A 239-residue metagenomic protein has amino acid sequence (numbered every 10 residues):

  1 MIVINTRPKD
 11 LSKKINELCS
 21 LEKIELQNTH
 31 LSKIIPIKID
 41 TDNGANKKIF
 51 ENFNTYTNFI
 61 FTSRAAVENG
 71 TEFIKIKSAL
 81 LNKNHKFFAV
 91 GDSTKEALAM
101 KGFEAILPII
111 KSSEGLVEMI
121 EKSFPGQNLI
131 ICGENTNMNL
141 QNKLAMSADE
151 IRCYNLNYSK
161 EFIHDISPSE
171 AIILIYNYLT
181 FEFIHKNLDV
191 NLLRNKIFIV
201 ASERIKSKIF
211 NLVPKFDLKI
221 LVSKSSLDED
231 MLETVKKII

Functional and structural regions predicted by a protein language model:
M1-I239: Signature of uroporphyrinogen-III synthase
